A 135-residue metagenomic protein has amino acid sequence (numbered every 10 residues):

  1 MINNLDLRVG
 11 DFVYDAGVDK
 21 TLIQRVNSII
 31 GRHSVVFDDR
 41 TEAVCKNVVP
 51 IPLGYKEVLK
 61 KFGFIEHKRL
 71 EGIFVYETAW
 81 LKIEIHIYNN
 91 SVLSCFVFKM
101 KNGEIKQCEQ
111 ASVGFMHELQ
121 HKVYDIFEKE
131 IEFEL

Functional and structural regions predicted by a protein language model:
M1-N3: Short alpha-helix capping/helix-loop boundary micro-motifs
D11, F62, G72-F74: Residue-level detector of beta-strand structural context in well-folded domains
F12, D19-H33: Short beta-strand-centered aromatic/proline hotspots
A16-G17, D39: Conserved "cap/hinge" positions at secondary-structure junctions
I30-K46, E66-G114: Acidic, low-complexity, intrinsically disordered interaction modules
R40-K68, C108-H121, D125-F127, F133: Intrinsically disordered, low-complexity, charged/polar segments
